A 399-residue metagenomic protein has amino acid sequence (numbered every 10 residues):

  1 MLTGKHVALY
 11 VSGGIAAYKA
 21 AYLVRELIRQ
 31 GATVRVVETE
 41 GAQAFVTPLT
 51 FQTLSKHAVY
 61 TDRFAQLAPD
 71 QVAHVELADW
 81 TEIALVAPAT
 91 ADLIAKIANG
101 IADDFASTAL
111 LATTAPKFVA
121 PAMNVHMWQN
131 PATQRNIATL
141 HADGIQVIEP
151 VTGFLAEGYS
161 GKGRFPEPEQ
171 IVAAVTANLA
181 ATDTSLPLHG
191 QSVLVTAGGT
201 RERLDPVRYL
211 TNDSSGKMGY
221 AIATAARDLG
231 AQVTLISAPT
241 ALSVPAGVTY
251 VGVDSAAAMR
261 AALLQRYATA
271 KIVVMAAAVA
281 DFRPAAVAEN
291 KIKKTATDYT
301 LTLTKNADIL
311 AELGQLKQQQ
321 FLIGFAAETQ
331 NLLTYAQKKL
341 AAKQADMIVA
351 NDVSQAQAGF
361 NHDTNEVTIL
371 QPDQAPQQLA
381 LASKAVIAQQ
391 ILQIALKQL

Functional and structural regions predicted by a protein language model:
M1-F118, V125-G216, Y220-L399: A cross-family phosphate/adenosyl-ligand binding-site feature
